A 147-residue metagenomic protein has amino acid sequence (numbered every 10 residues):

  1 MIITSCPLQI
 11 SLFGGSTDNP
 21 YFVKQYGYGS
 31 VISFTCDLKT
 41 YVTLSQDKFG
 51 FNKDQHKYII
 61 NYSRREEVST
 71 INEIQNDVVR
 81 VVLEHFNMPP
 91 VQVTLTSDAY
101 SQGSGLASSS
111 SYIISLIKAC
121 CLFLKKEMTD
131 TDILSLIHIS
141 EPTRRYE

Functional and structural regions predicted by a protein language model:
M1-S108, K118-M128: ATP-binding N-lobe of GHMP and related small-molecule kinases
T131-I137: Short, conserved phosphate-binding/catalytic loop or strand-edge motifs used in phosphoryl-/nucleotidyl-transfer
H138-E147: Single conserved hydrophobic/aromatic residue that forms the stacking wall/gate of nucleotide- or nucleobase-binding
